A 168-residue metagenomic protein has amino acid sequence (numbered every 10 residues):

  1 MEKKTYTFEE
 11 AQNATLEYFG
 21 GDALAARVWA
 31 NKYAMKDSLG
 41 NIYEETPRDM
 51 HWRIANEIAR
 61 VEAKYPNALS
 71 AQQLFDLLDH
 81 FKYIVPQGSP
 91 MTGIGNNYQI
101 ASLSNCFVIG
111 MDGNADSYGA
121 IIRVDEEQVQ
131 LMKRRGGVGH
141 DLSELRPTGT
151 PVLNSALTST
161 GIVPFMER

Functional and structural regions predicted by a protein language model:
M1-R168: Extended catalytic cores of very large enzyme megasubunits
